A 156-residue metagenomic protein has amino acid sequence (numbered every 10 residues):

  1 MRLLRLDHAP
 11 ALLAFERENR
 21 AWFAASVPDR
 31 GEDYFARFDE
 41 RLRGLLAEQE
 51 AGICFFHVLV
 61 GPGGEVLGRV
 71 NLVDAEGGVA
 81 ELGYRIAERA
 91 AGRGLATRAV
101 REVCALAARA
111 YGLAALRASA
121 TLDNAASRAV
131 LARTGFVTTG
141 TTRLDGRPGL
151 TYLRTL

Functional and structural regions predicted by a protein language model:
M1-L82, I86-R89, L106, A110 (+1 more regions): GNAT-family acyltransferases
P28, E102, S119-A120, R143: Proline- and acidic/polar-enriched loop/turn elements at helix boundaries
G64, G94, N124: Conserved G/P- and acidic residue-centered "switch" motifs that form tight phosphate/ATP-binding loops in soluble
R85-I86, G92-L106, R128-R133: Conserved acetyl-CoA-binding loop-helix of GNAT-fold acetyltransferases
A110-S119: Conserved GNAT acetyl-CoA-binding A-motif
A118-R128: Conserved beta-strand-loop-alpha-helix junction that forms the acyl-donor binding cleft
S119, G135-T151: Conserved catalytic-core motifs of GNAT/GCN5-like acyltransferases
